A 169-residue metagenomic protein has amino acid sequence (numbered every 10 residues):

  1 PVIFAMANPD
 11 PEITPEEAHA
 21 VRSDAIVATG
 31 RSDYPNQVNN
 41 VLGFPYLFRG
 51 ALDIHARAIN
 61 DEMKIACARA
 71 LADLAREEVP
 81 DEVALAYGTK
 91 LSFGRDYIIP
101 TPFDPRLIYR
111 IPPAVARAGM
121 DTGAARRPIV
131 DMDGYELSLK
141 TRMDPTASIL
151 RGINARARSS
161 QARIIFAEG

Functional and structural regions predicted by a protein language model:
I3-P112, A116-A118, T122-G123: Adenosine-phosphate binding glycine-rich loop
A56, P112, A116, G152 (+1 more regions): C-terminal non-catalytic interaction/assembly regions of soluble proteins
P128-R163: Long, charged amphipathic helices and adjacent flexible linkers at domain junctions
